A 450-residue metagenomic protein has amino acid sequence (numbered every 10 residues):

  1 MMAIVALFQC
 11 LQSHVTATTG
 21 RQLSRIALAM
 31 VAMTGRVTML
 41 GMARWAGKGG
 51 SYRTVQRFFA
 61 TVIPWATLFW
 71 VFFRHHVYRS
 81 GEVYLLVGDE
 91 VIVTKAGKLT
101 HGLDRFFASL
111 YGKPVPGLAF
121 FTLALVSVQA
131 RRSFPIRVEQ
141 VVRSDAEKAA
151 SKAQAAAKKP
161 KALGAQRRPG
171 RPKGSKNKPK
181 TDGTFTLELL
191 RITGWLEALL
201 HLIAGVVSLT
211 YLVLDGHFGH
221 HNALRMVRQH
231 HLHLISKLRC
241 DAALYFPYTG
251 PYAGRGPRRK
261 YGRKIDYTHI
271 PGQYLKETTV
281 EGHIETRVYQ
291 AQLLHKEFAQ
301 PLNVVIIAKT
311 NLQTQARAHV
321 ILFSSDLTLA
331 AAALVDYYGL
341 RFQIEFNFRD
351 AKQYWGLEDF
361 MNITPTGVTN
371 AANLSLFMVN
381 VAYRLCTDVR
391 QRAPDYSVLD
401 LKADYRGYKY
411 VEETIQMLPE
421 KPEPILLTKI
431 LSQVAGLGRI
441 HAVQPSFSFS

Functional and structural regions predicted by a protein language model:
M1-Q22, M30-V31, I136-V142, E147-P172 (+5 more regions): A short, flexible helix-boundary coil/loop motif
A6-Q22, M30-K98, L103-R105, L199 (+5 more regions): Electropositive nucleic-acid engagement tracts
I26, A32, A318-R341: Extended, non-catalytic structural segments that build the interaction scaffolds of large macromolecular assemblies
M42, E82-A96, L123, Y211-G219 (+4 more regions): Short, conserved catalytic/metal-binding motifs centered on acidic residues
F59-P160, V288, Q292-L294: Active-site-proximal, Lys/Arg-enriched surface segment that forms a nucleic-acid-binding/basic interface patch
I92, L275, A331-N362: Short amphipathic alpha-helical "interface-anchor" segments enriched in bulky aromatics
G183-Q229: Active-site periphery "cap/insert" segments of enzyme catalytic domains
H231-L244: Acidic, His- and aromatic-enriched active-site or binding-groove loops in soluble protein domains that engage sugars
